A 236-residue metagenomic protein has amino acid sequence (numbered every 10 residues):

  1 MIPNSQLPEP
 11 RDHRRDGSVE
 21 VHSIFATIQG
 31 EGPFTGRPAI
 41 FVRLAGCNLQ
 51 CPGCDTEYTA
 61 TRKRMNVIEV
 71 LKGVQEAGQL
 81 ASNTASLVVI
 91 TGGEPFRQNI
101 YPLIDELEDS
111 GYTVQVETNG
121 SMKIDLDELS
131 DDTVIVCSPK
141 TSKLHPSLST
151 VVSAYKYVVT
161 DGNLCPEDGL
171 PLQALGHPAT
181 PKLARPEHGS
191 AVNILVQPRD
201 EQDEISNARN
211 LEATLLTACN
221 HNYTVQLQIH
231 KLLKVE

Functional and structural regions predicted by a protein language model:
I2-P8, D12-R15, V19-Q29, P38-A39 (+1 more regions): Conserved Radical SAM active-site core
S18-V21, F25, E31, K156 (+1 more regions): Generic secondary-structure boundary/loop-capping signal
P33-G36, S149: Short glycine/proline-enriched turns and hinge-like loops at secondary-structure junctions
L44-A45, L49-P52, E57, H145-Y157: Glycine/serine-rich loop-strand microenvironments at binding/catalytic pocket rims
A85, F96-E236: Conserved AdoMet/S-adenosylmethionine-binding subsite of the radical SAM
